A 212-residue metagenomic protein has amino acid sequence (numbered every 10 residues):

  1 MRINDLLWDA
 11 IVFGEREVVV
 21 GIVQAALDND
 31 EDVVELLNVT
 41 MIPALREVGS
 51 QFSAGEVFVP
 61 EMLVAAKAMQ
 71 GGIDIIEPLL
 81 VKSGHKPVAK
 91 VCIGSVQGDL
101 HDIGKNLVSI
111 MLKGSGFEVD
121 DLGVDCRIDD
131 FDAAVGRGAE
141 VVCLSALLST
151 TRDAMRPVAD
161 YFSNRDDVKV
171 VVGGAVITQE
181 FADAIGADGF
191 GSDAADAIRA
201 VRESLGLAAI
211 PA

Functional and structural regions predicted by a protein language model:
M1-G84: Long amphipathic alpha-helical segments
I76, K86-P87, L205-L207: Non-catalytic signal-transmission and effector/linker regions of two-component phosphorelay proteins
K86-A89, R165: Short, flexible coil/linker segments at domain boundaries that flank nucleotide/cofactor-interacting
V88-D121: Glycine-rich active-site/cofactor-binding loop and its immediate structural neighborhood
V108-S115, D120-A187, D196, A200-R202 (+1 more regions): Cofactor-cradling patches in redox/metallo enzymes
A209-A212: N-terminal beta-alpha lobe that positions the nucleotide/phosphoryl donor in ATP/NTP-coupled carboxylate activation
